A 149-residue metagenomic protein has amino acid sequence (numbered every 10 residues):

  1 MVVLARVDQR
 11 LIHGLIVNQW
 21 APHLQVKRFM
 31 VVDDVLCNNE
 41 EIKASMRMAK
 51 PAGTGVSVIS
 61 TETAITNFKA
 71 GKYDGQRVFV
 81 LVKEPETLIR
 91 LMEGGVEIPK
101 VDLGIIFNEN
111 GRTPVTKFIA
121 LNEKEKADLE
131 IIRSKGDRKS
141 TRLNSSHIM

Functional and structural regions predicted by a protein language model:
V2-L4, Q9-I12, I16-H23, V32 (+11 more regions): N-terminal intrinsically disordered, cationic/polar leader segments that include organellar targeting peptides
Q25-K27: Short glycine-/polar-rich loops that comprise or flank the Walker A/P-loop and associated switch/sensor motifs
F29-D33, V80-K83: Acidic beta-strand-to-loop metal/phosphate-binding motif
C37, E86, I148: Short alpha-helical
I59-G104: Ordered, amphipathic secondary-structure segments that act as subunit-interaction surfaces in large macromolecular
E84, F107, H147: A broadly conserved detector of short glycine/acidic/proline-rich loop/turn motifs that flank catalytic sites and bind
L88, K126-L129: Short amphipathic alpha-helical surface patches that serve as generic macromolecular interface elements
K139, L143-M149: Single conserved hydrophobic/aromatic residue that forms the stacking wall/gate of nucleotide- or nucleobase-binding
